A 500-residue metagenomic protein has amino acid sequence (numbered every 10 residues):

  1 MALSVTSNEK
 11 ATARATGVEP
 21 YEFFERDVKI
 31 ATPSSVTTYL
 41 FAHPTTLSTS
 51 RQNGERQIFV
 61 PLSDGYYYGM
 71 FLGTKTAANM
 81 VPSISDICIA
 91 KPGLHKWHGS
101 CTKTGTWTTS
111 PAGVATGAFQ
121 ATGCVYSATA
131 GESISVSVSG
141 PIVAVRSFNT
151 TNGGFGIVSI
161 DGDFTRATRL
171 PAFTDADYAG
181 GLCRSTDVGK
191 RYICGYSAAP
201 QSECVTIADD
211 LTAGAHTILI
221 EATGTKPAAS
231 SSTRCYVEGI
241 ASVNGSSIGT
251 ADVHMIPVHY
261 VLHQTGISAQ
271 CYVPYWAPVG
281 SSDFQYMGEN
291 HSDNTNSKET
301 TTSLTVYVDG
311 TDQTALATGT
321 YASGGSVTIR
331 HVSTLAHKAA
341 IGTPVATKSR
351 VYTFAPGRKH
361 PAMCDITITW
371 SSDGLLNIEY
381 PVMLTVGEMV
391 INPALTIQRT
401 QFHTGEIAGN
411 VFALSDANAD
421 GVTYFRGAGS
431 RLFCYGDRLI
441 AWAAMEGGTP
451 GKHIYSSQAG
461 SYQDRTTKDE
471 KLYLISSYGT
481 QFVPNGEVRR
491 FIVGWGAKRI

Functional and structural regions predicted by a protein language model:
M1-V36: Enriched but not universal
E22-D64, G73-A77, I89-A90, R426-I500: Beta-strand-rich recognition/accessory modules
Q52-I58, Q120-G123, S323-S333: Short, hydrophobic/aromatic-rich segments at coil-to-beta transitions
C88-A251: Glycan-recognition surfaces in beta-rich domains, encompassing non-catalytic CBMs and lectin-like receptor-binding
I218, I329-H331, K348-R350, A362-C364 (+1 more regions): Hydrophobic residues positioned within well-ordered beta-strands of beta-sheet architectures
H254-R358, D373: Extended, loop-rich substrate-binding clefts of extracytoplasmic carbohydrate-active enzymes
R358-I407: Acidic (Asp/Glu-rich), glycine- and aromatic
M383, F402-A428: Extended amphipathic alpha-helical segments with heptad-repeat/coiled-coil character used for oligomerization, fusion
